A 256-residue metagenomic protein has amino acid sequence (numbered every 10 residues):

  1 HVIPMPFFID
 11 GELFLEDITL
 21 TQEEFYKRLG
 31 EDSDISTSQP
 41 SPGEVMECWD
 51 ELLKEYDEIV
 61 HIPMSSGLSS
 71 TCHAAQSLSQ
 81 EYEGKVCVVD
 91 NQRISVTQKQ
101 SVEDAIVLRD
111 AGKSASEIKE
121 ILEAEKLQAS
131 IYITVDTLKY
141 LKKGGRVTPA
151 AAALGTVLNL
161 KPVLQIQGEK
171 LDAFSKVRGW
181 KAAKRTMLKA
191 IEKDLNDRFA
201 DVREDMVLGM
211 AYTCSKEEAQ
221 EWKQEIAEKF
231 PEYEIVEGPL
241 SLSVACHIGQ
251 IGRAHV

Functional and structural regions predicted by a protein language model:
H1-E44: N-terminal glycine-rich anion-binding loop in soluble enzyme alpha/beta folds
H1-F8, E12, E58, G67-C87 (+2 more regions): Mixed-charge interfacial surface used for oligomerization/domain docking and macromolecular partner engagement
T21-F25, K54, Q76-E81: A short glycine/small-residue-enriched secondary-structure motif
E23-E31, E47-W49, W180-A190: Short alpha-helical interface patches
L29-S33, L52, E125, G145: Alpha-helix boundary/capping residues
D32-S65, A74, K119: Glycine-rich phosphate- or other oxyanion-binding loops that anchor nucleotides, phosphorylated ligands
